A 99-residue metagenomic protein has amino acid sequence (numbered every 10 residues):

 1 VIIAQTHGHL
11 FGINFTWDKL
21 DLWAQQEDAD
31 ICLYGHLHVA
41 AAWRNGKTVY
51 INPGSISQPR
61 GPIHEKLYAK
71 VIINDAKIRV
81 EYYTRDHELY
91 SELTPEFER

Functional and structural regions predicted by a protein language model:
V1-F15, F97: Mobile, glycine- and charge-enriched loop segments and immediately flanking short secondary-structure elements within
T6, P53, Y83-R85: Conserved beta-strand termini and adjacent loop/short-helix elements that scaffold enzyme active sites in alpha/beta
F11-E81: Conserved beta-sheet core of the metallophosphoesterase superfamily
H64, E92-L93: Short aromatic-enriched loop/helix-cap "lid" or pocket-rim segments at secondary-structure transitions that line
I72, R85-D86, E98: General structural signal for secondary-structure boundaries
R79, P95-R99: Non-catalytic terminal accessory segments
E81-E92: Short, solvent-exposed aromatic-acidic interface loops
